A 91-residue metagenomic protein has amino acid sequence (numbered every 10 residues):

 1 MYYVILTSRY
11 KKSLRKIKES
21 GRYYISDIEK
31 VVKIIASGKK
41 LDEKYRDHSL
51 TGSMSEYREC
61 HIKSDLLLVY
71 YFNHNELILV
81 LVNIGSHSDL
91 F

Functional and structural regions predicted by a protein language model:
M1-S64, N73-L79, S88-F91: Basic, Lys/Arg-enriched alpha-helical interface segments
